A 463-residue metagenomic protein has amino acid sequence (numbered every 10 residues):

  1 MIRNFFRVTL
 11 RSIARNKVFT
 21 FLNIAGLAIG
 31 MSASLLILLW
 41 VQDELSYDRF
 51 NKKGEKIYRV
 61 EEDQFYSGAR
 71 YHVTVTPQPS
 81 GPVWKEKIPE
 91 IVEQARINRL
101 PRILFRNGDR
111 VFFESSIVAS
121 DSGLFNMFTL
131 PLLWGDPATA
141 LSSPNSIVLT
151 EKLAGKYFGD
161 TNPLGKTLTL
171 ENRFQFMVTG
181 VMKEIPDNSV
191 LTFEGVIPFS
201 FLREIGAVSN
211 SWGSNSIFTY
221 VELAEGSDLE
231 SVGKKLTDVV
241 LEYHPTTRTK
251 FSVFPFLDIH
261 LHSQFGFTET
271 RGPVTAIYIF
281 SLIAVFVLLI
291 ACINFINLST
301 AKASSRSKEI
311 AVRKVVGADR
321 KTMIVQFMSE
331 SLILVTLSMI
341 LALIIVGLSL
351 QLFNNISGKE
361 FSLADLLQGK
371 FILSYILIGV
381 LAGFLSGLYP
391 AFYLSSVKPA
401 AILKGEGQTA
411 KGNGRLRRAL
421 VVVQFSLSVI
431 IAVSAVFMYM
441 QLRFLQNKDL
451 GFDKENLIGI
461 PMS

Functional and structural regions predicted by a protein language model:
M1-F21, G266, S299-T336, G347-S463: Alpha-helical transmembrane segments of integral membrane proteins
I13-N16, N23, E44, V60 (+17 more regions): Generic structural signal for small/hydrophobic residues in well-ordered secondary structure, especially within
S34-L164, T169-M177, K234, D238-E242 (+4 more regions): Structured, solvent-exposed hinge/loop segments at the ends of secondary-structure elements
S34-V41, I97, L289-C292, V346-L350 (+2 more regions): Alpha-helical transmembrane segments of polytopic integral membrane proteins, especially the permease/helical cores
F65-H72, E222, R271, L363 (+2 more regions): Acyl-group handling in specialized metabolite and lipid biosynthesis
D121-W134, I147-T275: Mid-to-C-terminal secondary-structure elements that act as membrane-proximal/extracytoplasmic interface segments
T268-V287, G369-K370, S374: N-terminal membrane-entry
I277-N297, V380-L381: Selective detector of the "anchor" transmembrane alpha-helix that sits immediately C-terminal
